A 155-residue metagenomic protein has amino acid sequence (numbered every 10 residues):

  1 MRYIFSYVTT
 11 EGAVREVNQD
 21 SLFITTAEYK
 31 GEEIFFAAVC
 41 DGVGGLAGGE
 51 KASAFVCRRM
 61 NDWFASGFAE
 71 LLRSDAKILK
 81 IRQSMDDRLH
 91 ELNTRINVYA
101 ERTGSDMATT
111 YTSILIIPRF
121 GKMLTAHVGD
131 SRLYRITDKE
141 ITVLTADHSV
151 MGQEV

Functional and structural regions predicted by a protein language model:
M1-V155: PP2C/PPM-type serine/threonine phosphatase catalytic domain
